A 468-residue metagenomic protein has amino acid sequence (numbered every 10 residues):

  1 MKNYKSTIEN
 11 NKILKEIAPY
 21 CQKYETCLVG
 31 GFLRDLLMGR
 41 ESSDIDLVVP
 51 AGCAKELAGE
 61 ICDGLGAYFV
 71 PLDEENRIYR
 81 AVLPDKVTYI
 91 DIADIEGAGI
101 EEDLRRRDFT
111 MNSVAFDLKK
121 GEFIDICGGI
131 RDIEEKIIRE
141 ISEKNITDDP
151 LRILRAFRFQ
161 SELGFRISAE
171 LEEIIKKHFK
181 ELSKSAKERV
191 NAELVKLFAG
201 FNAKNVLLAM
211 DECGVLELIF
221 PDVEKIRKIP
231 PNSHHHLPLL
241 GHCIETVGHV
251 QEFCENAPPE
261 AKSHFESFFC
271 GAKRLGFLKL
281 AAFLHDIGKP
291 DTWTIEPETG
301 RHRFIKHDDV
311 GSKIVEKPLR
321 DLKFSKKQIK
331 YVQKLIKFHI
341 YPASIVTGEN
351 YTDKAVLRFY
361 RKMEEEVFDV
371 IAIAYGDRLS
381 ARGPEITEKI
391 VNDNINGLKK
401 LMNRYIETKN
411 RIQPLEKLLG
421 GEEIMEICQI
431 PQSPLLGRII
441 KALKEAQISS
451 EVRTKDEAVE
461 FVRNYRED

Functional and structural regions predicted by a protein language model:
M1-D468: Catalytic cores of the polymerase beta-like nucleotidyltransferase superfamily and closely associated nucleotide
